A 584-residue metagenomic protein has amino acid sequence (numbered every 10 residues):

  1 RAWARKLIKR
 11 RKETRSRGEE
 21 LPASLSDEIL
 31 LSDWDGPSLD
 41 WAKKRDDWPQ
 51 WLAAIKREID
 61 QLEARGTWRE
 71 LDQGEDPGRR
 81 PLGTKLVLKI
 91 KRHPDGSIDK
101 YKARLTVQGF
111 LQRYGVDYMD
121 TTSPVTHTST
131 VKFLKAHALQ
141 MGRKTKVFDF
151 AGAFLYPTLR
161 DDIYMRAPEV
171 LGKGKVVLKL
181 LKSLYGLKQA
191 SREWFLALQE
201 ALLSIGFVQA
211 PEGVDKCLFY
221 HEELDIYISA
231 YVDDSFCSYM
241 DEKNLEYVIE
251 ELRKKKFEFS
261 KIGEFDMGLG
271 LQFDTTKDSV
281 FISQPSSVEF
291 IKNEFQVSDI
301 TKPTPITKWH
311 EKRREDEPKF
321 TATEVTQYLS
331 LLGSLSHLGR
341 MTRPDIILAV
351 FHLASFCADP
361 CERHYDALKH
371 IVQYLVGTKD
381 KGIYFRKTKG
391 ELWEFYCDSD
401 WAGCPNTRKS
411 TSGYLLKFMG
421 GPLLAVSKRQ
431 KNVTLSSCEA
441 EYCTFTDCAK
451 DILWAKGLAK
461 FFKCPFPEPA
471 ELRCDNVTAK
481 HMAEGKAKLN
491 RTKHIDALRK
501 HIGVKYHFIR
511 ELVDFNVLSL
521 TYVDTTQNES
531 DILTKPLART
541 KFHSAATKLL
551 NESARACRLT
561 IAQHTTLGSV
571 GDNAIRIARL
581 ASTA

Functional and structural regions predicted by a protein language model:
R1-G213, L218, E324, A556-A584: Chromodomain-type histone methyl-lysine reader module
L39, I55, L62, L86 (+27 more regions): Mobile genetic element proteins and their domesticated derivatives, centered on retroelements and DNA transposons
A42, K91, F154-A167, Y185-Q189 (+4 more regions): Catalytic palm subdomain of template-directed nucleic-acid polymerases, centered on the conserved carboxylate motif
A103-Q112, L335, F395-C438: RNase H-like nuclease fold core
F133-K135, L184, I262-K381, D524 (+1 more regions): C-terminal reverse transcriptase regions that engage the nucleic-acid substrate
V147-A153, K179-L187, P211-Y239, E264-D274 (+6 more regions): Catalytic palm active-site di-aspartate
I205-V214, F236-N293, V376-K381, F462 (+1 more regions): Polymerase palm active-site segment centered on the conserved acidic dipeptide of motif C
F356, L392, K428-A584: RNase H-like nuclease module associated with reverse transcription
